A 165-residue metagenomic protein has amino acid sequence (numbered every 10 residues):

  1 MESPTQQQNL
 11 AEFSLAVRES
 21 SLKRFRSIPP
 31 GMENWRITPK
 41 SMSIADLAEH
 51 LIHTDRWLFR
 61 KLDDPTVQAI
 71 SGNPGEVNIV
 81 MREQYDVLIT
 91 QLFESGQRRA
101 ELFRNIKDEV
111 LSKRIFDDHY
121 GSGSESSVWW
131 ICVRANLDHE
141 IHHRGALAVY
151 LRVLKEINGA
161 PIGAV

Functional and structural regions predicted by a protein language model:
M1-Q6, I79-V80: Short, contiguous pre-domain boundary segments
Q7, A11-L15, E19-L22, M32-E76 (+1 more regions): Short, contiguous alpha-helical
R24, I79-D117, S126-H142: Acidic/histidine-rich alpha-helical segments that form the ligand environment of transition-metal centers
S27, H53, R98, N105 (+1 more regions): A very general structural signal that marks isolated residues within well-ordered alpha-helical segments
S27-N34, L102-S112, R152-G159: Surface-exposed helix-capping loop/turn segments at secondary-structure junctions
